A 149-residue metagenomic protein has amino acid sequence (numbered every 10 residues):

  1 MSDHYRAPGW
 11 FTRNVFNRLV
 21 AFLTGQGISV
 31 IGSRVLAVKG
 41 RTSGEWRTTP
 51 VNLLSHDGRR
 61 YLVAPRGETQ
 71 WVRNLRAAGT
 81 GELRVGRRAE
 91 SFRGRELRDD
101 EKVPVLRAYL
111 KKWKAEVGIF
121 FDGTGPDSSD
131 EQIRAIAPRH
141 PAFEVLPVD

Functional and structural regions predicted by a protein language model:
M1-S33, E116-D127, Q132-A137: Alpha-helical membrane-targeting segments
Y5-G9, S43-E45, A77-A78: Short hydrophobic/aromatic-rich motifs at helix boundaries and adjacent loops
V15-N17, W46-R47, G81: Short, flexible segments with low predicted structural confidence
I28, L54, V85-G86: Short, flexible turn/loop "capping" segments at secondary-structure junctions
I31-R66: Short beta-strand segments
R66-D149: Short, structured beta-strand-loop surface elements
